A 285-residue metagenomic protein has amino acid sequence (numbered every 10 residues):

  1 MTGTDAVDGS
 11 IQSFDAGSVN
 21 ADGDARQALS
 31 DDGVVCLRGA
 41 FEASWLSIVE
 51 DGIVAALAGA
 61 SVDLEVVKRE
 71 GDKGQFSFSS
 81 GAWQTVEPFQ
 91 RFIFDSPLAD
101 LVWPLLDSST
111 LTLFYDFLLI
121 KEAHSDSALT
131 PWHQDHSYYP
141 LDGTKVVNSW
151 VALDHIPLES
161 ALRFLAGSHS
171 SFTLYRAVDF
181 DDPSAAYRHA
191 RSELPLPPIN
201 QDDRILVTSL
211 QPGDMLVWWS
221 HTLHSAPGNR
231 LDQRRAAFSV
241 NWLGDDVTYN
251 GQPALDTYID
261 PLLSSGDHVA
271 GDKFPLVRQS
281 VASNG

Functional and structural regions predicted by a protein language model:
M1-D32, R38-W132, S137-Y139, P253 (+2 more regions): Non-heme Fe(II)-dependent double-stranded beta-helix
T2-D15, V62-V67, G71, Y175-F180 (+2 more regions): Non-heme Fe(II)/2-oxoglutarate
L98, S108, A123-D126, H155-L158 (+3 more regions): Short, charged/polar surface micro-motifs in flexible loops or helix N-caps
S109, H136, T144, A152-L162 (+1 more regions): Active-site region of the double-stranded beta-helix
S109-L111, Y115-D116, A128-T130, K145-V151 (+2 more regions): Generic beta-strand structural signal
D135-S137, V146, H224-N229: Glycine-rich phosphate/pyrophosphate-binding beta-alpha loops
P140-P157, S209, V217, N241-G244: Short, conserved beta-strand element in jelly-roll/cupin
L158-L223: Double-stranded beta-helix
